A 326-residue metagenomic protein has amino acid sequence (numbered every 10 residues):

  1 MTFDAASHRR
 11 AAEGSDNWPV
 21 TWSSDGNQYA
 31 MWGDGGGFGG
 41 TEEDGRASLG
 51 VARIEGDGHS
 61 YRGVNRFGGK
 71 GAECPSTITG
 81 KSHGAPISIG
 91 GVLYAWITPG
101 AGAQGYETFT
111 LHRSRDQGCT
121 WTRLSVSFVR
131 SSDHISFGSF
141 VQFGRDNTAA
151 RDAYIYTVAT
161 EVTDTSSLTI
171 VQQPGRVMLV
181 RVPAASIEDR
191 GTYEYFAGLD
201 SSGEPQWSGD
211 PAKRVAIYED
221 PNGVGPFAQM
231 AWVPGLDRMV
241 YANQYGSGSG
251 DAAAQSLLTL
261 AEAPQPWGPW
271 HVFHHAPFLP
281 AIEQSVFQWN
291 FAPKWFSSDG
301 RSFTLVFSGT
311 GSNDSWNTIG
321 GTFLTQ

Functional and structural regions predicted by a protein language model:
M1-A11, T21-I78, I97-F128: Beta-propeller domains
R10-S24, P75-L93, I135-Y154, V224-G235 (+1 more regions): Structural signature of eukaryotic scaffold interfaces centered on beta-propeller domains
D44-A47, G102-E107, T169-G175, D251-S256 (+1 more regions): Short, solvent-exposed loop/turn segments at conserved positions within beta-propeller repeat blades
E55-S60, H112-R123, A185-S186, A261-F273 (+1 more regions): Asp-box/BNR beta-propeller loop motif
D57-S76, S127-S136, T192-N222, H275-Q284: Surface-exposed loop and turn segments in beta-propeller and other repeat-based domains that flank or scaffold
G90-T165, T169-M178: Long, hydrophobic, well-ordered secondary-structure blocks that form the structural core and pocket-lining surfaces
D152-Q265, H274-F278: Active-site cradle of extracellular carbohydrate-active enzymes
W267-F296: Conserved blade-ending motifs and adjacent loop-strand segments that build the rim/top face of beta-propeller domains
